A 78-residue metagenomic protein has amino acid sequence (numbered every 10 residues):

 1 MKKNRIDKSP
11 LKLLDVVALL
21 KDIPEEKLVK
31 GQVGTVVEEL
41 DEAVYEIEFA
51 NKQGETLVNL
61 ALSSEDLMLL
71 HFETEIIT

Functional and structural regions predicted by a protein language model:
M1-R5, L11-E75: Basic/aromatic-rich interaction segments and small domains that mediate binding to polyanionic partners
